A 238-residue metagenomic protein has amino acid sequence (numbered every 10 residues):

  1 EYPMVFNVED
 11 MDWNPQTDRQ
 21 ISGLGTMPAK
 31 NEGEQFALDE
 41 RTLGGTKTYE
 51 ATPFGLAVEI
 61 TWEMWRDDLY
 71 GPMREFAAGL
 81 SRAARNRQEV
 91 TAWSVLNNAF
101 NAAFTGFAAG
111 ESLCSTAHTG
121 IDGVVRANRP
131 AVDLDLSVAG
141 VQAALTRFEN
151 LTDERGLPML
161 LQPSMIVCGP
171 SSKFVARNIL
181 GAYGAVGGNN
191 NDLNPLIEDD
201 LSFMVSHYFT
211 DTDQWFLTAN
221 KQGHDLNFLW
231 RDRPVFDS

Functional and structural regions predicted by a protein language model:
E1-F54: Assembly/oligomerization interface modules of large self-assembling protein complexes
M11-G23, L96-A103, F209-T212: Noncatalytic linker/hinge segments flanking ATPase motor cores
W13, G44, T48, E63-A77 (+3 more regions): Short, charged/polar micro-motifs that form catalytic or ligand-binding hotspots
R41, R82-R85, N190-N194: Glycine-rich loops and low-complexity Gly/Arg-rich segments that provide flexible linkers or classic glycine-based
A51-R66, V124-V125, L160-P163: Glycine-rich, often proline-containing surface loops adjacent to acidic residues and nearby aromatics that form
G55-E59, A77-R82: Contiguous, well-ordered alpha-helical segments that form the cores/surfaces of helical PPI scaffolds
E63-M64, D68-E75, R82-N150: Alpha-helical scaffold segments that mediate packing/assembly in large oligomeric complexes
S112-E154, L160-S238: Sequence/fold signature of self-assembling virion shell proteins
